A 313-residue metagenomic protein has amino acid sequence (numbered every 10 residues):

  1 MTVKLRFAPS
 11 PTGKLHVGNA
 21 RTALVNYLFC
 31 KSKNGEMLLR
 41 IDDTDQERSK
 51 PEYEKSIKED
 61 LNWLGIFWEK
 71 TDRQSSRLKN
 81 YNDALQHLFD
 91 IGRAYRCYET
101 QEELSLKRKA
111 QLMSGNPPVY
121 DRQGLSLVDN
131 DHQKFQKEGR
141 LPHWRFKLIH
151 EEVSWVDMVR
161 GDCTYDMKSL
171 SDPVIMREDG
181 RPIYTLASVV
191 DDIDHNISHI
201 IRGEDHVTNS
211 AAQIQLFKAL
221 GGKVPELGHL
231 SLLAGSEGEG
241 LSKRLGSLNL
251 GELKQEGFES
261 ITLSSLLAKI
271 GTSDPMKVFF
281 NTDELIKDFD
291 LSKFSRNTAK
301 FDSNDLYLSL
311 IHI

Functional and structural regions predicted by a protein language model:
M1-S114, T208-G222: N-terminal Rossmann-like or analogous alpha/beta NTP/dinucleotide-binding catalytic cores that position adenine
S10, D42-T44, G203-D205, L232 (+1 more regions): An acidic- and aromatic-residue-enriched active-site/binding cleft used to recognize and process polar
N26, I57, L88, G92 (+6 more regions): Residue-level signal for inorganic ion chemistry
Y27, K58, L85-Q86, S198 (+4 more regions): Short, well-ordered alpha-helical packing segments
K31-E36, H195-N196, G271-M276: Short helix-capping/linker segments at secondary-structure and domain boundaries
E54, L78, N82, Q101-L104 (+7 more regions): Alpha-helix initiation and N-capping motif
R96, T100-H229, A234-L241, D274: Active-site cores that bind ATP or allylic diphosphates and position pyrophosphate for catalysis
T208, L220-I311: Catalytic adenosine-cofactor/nucleotide-binding cores of aminoacyl-tRNA synthetases and other
